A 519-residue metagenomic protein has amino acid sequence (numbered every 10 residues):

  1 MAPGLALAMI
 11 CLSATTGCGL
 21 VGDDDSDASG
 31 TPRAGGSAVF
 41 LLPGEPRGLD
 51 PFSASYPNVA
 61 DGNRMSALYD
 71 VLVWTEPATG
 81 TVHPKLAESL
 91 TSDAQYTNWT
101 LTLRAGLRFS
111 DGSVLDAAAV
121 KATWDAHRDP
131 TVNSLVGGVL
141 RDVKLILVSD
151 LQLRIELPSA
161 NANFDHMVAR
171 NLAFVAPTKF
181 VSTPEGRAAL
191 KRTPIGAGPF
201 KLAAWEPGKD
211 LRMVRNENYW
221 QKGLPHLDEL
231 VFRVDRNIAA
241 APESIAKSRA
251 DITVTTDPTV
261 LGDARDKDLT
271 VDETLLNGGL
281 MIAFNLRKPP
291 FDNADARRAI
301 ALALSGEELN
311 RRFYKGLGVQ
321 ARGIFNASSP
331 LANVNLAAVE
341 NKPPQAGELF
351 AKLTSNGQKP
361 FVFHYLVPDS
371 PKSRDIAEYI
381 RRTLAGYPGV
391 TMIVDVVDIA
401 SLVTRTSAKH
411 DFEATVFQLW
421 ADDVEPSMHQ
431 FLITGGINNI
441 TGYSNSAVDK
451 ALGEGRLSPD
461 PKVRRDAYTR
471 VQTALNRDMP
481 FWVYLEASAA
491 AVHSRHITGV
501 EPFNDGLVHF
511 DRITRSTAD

Functional and structural regions predicted by a protein language model:
L41-A94, D125, I195: N-terminal lobe/hinge region of extracytoplasmic solute-binding protein
V59, A169-L224, E229: Gly/Pro-rich hinge or "lid" segments in bacterial periplasmic/extracellular proteins
T102, V136-F180, A204: Surface-exposed binding/hinge segments that line and control ligand-binding clefts or catalytic entry sites
L115-T123, D150-E156, G198-P199, L227-E229 (+4 more regions): Alpha-helical secondary-structure segments
E217-D263: Ligand-site clamp/hinge motif
V319-L353, S370-D375: Structural transition elements
T391-L402, Q430-R495, D519: Extracytoplasmic/peripheral linker and loop segments enriched in polar/acidic and small residues with frequent Thr/Pro
A491-D519: Long beta-strand-rich cores associated with HINT superfamily self-processing modules
